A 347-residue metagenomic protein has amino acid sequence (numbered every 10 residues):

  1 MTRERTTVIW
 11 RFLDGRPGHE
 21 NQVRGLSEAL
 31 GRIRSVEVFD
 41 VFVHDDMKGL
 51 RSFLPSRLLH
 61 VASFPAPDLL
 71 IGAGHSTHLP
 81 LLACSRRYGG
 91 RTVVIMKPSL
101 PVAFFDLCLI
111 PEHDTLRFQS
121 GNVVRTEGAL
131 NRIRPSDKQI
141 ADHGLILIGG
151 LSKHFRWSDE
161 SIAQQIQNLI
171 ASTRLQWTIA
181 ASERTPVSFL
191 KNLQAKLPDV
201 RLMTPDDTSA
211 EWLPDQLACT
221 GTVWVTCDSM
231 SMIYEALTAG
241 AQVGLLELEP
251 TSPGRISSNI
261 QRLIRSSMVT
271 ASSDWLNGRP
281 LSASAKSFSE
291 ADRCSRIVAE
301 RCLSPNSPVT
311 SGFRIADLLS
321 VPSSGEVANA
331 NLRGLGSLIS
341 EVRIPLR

Functional and structural regions predicted by a protein language model:
T2-R347: Nucleotide-activated sugar donor-binding and catalytic core shared by glycosyltransferases and related lipid-linked
